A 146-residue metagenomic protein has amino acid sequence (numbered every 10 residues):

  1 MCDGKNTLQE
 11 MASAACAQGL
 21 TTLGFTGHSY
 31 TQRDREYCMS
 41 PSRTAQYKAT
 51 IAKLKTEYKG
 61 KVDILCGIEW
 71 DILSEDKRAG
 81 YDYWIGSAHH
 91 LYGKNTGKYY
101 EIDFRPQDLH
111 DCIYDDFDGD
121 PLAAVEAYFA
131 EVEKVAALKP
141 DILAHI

Functional and structural regions predicted by a protein language model:
M1, H28-S29, H89, H145: Histidine-centered active-site/metal-ligand motif
M1-L8: Di-metal (Zn2+ and/or Mg2+/Mn2+) metal-binding site signature of metallo-dependent hydrolases with the MBL/beta-CASP
Q9-A12, C16, F129, A136: A structural alpha-helix within SAM-dependent methyltransferase catalytic domains
M11-E36, D63-E69, D141-A144: Divalent metal-dependent hydrolysis catalytic cores, especially in the metallo-beta-lactamase
Y37, P41-I146: Extended substrate/RNA-proximal surfaces in nucleic-acid metabolism proteins
